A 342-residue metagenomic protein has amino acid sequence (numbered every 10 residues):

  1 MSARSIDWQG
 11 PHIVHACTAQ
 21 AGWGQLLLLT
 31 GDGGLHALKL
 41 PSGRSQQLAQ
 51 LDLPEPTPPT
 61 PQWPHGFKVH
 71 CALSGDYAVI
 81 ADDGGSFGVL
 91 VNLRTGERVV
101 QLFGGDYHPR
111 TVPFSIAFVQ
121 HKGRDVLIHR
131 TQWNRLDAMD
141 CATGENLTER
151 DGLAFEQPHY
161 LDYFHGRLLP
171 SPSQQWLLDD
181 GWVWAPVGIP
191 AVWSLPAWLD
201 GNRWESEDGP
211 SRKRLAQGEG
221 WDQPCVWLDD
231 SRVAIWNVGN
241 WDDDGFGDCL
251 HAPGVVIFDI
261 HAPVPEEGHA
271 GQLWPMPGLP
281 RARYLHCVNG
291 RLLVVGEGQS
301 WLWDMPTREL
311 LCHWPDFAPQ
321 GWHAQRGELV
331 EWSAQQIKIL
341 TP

Functional and structural regions predicted by a protein language model:
W8, H12, T57-P59, G209-W221 (+2 more regions): Conserved blade-ending motifs and adjacent loop-strand segments that build the rim/top face of beta-propeller domains
H12-G22, P61-S74, Y107-G123, F164-Q175 (+4 more regions): Structural signature of eukaryotic scaffold interfaces centered on beta-propeller domains
W23-G31, H36, C71-D83, G88-V89 (+6 more regions): Short beta-strand elements that form the blades of beta-propeller/WD-repeat-like and other beta-sheet-rich scaffold
D32-K39, G85-V91, N134-A138, A185-W193 (+3 more regions): Structural motif
R44-V89, G96-S115: Blade-loop segments of beta-propeller domains
L93-N134, N146-F164: Asp-box/WD-like beta-propeller blade repeats and closely related beta-sheet repeat scaffolds
G220-M305: Loop/turn-rich, solvent-exposed surfaces of beta-rich toroidal or solenoidal domains
W322-P342: Blade-level signature of beta-propeller repeat domains, shared across WD40, Kelch, NHL, RCC1 and BNR/Asp-box propellers
